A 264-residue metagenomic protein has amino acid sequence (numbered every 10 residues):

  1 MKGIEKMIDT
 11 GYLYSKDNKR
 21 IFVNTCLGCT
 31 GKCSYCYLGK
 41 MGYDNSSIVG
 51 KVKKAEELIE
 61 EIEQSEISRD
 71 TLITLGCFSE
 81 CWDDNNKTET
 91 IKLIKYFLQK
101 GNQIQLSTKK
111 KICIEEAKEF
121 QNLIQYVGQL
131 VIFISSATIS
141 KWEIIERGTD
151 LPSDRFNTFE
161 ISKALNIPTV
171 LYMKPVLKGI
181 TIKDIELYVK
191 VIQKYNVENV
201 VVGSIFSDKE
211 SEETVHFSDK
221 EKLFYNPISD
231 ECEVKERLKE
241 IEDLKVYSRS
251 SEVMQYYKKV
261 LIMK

Functional and structural regions predicted by a protein language model:
M1-Q129: Conserved Radical SAM active-site core
I4-E5, K183-K264: Auxiliary Fe-S-binding modules of radical SAM enzymes
G50-K53, N85, E146-D154, I180 (+2 more regions): Alpha-helix N-cap and loop-to-helix initiation/capping positions
I59-I62, T90-I94, A117-Q121, R155-E160 (+3 more regions): Generic structural signal for well-ordered alpha-helices, preferentially at hydrophobic/aromatic core positions
L72-D83, K110-I114, L130-T149, V176-K178 (+1 more regions): Conserved radical SAM core fold
L72-T74, Q103-Q105, Q129-F133, P168-Y172 (+2 more regions): Structural preference for beta-strand elements that scaffold enzyme active sites
L98, Q121-Q125, N157-A164, L238-E242: Surface-exposed amphipathic alpha-helices with a cationic face
G148, P152, T158-I182: Conserved strand-turn element in the central/C-terminal portion of the radical SAM core barrel that lines
